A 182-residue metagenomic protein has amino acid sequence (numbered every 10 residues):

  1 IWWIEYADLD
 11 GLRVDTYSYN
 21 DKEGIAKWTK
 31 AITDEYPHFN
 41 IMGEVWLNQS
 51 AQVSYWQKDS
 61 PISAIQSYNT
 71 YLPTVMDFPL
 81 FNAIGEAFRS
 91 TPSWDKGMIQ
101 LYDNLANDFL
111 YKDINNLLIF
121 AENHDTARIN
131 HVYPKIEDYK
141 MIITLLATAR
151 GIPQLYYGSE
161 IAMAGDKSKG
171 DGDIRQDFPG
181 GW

Functional and structural regions predicted by a protein language model:
I1-K22, I119, N123: Active-site groove signature of glycoside hydrolases
I1-Y6, I136-I143: Short, acidic/polar
W2-D10, D108-D113, A149-G151: A structural motif corresponding to the C-terminal end of an alpha-helix and its immediate exit/capping segment
D8, E122-D125, D171-D177: Short acidic (Asp/Glu) and glycine-rich catalytic loops that position anionic groups and cofactors
T16-K112, L117, P134-I136, L145-T148 (+1 more regions): Active-site-proximal helices and loops of the catalytic beta/alpha 8
A127-H131: Surface-exposed cleft-lining segments at the edges of enzyme active sites
